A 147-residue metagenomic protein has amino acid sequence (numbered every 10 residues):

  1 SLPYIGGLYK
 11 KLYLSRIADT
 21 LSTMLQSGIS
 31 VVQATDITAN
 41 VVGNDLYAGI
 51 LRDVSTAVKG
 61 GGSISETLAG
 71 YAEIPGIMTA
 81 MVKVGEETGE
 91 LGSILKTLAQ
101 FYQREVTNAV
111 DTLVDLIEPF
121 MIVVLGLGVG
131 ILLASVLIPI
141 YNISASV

Functional and structural regions predicted by a protein language model:
S1-Y13: Membrane-cytosol interface motif
P3, S63, A69, I131 (+1 more regions): Residue-level signal for pocket-adjacent positions within structured domains
K10-L116: Glycine- and small-hydrophobic-enriched helix-loop-helix hairpins
R104-V147: Bilayer-spanning, highly hydrophobic alpha-helical transmembrane segments
